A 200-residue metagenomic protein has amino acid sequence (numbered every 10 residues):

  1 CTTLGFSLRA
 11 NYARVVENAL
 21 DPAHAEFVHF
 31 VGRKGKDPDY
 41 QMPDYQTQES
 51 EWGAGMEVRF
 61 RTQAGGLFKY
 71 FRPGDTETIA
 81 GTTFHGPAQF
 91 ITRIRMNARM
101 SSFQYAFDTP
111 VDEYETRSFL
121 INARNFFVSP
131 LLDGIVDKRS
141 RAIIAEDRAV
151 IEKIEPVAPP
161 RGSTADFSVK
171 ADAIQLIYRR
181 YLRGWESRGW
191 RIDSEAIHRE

Functional and structural regions predicted by a protein language model:
C1-E200: C-terminal catalytic domain of Rieske-type non-heme iron oxygenases
